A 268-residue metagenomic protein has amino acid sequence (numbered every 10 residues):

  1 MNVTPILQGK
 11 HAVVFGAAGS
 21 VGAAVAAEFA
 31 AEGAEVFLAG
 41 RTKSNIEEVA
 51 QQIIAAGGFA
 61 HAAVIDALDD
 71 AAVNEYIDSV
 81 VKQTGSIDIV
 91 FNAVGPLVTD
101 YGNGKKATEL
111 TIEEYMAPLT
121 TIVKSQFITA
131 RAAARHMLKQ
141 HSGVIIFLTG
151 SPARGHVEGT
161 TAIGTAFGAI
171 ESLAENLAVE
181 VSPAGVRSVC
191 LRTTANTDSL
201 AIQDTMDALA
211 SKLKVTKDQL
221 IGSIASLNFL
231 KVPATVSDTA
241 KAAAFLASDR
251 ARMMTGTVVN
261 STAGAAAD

Functional and structural regions predicted by a protein language model:
N2, A243-A244, M254-D268: Short C-terminal tail/terminal secondary-structure segment of NAD(P)H-dependent dehydrogenase/reductase domains
H11, A18-G19: Conserved glycine-rich cofactor-binding loop
A34-E48: Conserved glycine-rich Rossmann-like NAD(P)H-binding loop of the short-chain dehydrogenase/reductase
P96-L97, T111-E114, V144-I170, A174-P183 (+1 more regions): Catalytic loop of short-chain dehydrogenase/reductase
Y101-L119, I224: Substrate-binding pocket helix/loop in short-chain dehydrogenase/reductase
A130-R131, E175: A short, exposed helix-loop element centered on a Lys and neighboring polar residues
S182, R187, M254-G256: Short, small/polar-rich loop/turn modules that mediate ligand/substrate recognition or access, typified
